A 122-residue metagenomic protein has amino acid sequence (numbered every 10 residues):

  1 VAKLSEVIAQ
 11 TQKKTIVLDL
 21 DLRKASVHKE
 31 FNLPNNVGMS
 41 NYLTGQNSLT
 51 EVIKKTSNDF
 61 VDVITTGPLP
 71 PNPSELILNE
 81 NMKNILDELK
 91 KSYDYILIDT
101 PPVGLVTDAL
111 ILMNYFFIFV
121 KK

Functional and structural regions predicted by a protein language model:
V1-K122: P-loop NTP-binding module
